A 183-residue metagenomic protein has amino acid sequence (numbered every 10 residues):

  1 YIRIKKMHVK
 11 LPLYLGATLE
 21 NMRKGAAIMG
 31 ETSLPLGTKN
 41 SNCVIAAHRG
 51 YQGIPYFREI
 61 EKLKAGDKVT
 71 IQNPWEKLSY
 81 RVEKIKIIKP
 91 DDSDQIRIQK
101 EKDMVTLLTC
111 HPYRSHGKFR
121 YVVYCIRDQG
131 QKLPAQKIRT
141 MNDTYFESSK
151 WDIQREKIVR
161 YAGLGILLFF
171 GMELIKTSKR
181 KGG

Functional and structural regions predicted by a protein language model:
Y1-I158, E173-K179: Solvent-exposed, non-transmembrane regions of membrane-associated and secreted proteins
G163-K176: A cross-kingdom C-terminal cell-surface attachment/processing module
